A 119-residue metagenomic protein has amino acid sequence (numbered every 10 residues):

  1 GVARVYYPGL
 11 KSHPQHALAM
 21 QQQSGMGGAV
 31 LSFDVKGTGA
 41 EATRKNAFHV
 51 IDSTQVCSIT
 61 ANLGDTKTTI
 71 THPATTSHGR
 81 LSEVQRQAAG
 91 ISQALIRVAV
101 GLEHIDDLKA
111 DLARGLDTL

Functional and structural regions predicted by a protein language model:
G1-T66, L81-Q87: Conserved small-domain helix->loop->beta segment predominantly found in fold-type I
K67-L119: PLP-dependent enzyme catalytic core of the Aspartate aminotransferase-like
